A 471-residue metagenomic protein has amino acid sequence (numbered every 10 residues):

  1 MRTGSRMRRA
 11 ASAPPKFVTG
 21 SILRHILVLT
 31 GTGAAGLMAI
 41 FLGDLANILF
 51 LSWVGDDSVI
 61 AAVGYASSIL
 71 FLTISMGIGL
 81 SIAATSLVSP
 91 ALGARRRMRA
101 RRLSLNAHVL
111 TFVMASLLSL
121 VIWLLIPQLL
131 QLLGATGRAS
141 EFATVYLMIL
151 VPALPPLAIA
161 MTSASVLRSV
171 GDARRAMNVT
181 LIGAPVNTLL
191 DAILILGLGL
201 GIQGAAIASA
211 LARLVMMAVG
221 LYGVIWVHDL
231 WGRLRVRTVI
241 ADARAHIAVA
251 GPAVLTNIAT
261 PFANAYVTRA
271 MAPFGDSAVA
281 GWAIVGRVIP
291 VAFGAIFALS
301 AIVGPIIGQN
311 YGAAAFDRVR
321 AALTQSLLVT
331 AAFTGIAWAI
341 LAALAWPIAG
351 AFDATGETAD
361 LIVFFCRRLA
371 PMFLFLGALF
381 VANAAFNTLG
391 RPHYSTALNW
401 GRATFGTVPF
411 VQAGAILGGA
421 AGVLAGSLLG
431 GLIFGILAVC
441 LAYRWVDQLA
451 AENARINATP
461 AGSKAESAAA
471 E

Functional and structural regions predicted by a protein language model:
M1-G33, V88-P155, V186-L189, G197-G251 (+2 more regions): Short alpha-helical transmembrane segments in multi-pass integral membrane proteins
V28-N47, I149, A160, G183 (+4 more regions): Transmembrane helical elements of multi-pass membrane transporters/channels
T32-L37, L70-G77, M114-A115, I149-A153 (+9 more regions): Alpha-helical transmembrane segments of multi-pass integral membrane proteins
F41-A61, L130-G137, I193-L200, V254 (+4 more regions): Helix-terminus/linker motif at the lipid-water interface of multi-pass membrane proteins
L45-L49, L120, Q128, T162-V166 (+7 more regions): Alpha-helical transmembrane segments of multipass membrane proteins
L51-F71, R138-V145, I202-A205, D242-V249 (+4 more regions): Interfacial/gating helices of multi-pass transporter permease domains
A61-L120, L157-A176, G281-A339, A343-A345 (+1 more regions): Small-residue-rich hydrophobic transmembrane alpha-helices
A370, L374-L379, N383-V411: A late C-terminal transmembrane helix in Major Facilitator Superfamily
